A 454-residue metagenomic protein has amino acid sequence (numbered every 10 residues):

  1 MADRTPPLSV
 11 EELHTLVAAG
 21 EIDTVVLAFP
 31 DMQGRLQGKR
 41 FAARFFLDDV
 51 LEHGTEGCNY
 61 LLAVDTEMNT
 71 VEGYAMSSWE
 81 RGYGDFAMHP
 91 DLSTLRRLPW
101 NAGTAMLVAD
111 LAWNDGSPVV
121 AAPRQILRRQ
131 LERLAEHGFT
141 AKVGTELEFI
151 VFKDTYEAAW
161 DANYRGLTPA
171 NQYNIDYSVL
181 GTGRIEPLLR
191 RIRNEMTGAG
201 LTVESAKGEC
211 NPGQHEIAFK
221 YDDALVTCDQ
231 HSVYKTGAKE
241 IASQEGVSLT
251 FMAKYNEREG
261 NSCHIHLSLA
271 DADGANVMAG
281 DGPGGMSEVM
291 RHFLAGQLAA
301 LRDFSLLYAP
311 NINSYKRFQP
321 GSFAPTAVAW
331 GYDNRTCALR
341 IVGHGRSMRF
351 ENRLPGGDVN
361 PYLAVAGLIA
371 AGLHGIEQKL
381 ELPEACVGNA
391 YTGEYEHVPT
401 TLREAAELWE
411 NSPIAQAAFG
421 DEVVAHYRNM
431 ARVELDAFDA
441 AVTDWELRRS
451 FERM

Functional and structural regions predicted by a protein language model:
M1-S205, T227, E394-M454: ATP/Mg2+-dependent ligation/transfer catalytic cores
A2-D3, P7, G20, E240-I241 (+3 more regions): Catalytic-core signal marking the mid-to-C-terminal active-site face
M32-Q37, D115, V151, A158 (+8 more regions): Flexible loop/turn segments at secondary-structure boundaries
R96-G103, A141, A206-N211, R258 (+2 more regions): Short glycine/proline-enriched loop/turn "hinge" motifs that connect secondary-structure elements and lie
L107-W113, H215-Y221, L267: Short, hydrophobic beta-strand segments
K142-K153, N163-V179, A199-F219, L249-H266 (+1 more regions): Core alpha/beta catalytic barrel or barrel-like domain that forms the active/cofactor pocket in diverse metabolic
L180-I185, L189-V203, I217-A224, K235-F251 (+1 more regions): Accessory "access/gating" subregions that flank catalytic or transport cores
Y221-S232, Y255-E257: Active-site neighborhood of thiol-dependent amide/isopeptide-bond enzymes
